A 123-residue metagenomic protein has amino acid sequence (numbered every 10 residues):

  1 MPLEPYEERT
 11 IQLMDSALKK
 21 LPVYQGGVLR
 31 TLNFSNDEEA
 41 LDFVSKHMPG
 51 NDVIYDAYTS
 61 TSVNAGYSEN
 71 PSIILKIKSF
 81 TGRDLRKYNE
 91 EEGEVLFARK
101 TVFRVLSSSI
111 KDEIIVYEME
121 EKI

Functional and structural regions predicted by a protein language model:
M1-I123: Mono-ADP-ribosyltransferase
